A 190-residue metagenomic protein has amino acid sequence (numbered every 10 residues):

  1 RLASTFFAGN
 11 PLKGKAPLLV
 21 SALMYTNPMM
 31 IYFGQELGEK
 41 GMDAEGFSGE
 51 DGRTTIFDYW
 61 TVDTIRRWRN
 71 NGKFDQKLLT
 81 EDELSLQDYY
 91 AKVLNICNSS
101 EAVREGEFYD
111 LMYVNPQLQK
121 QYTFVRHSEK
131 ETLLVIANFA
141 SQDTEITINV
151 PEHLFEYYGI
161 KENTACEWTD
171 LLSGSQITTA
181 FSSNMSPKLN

Functional and structural regions predicted by a protein language model:
R1: Secreted, luminal/periplasmic, and some membrane-associated catalytic domains that remodel anionic oxygen-ester
S4-C166: Loop/helix patches that line or flank the sugar-binding groove of alpha-linked glycan CAZymes
L134, I177-T178: Structural signature of nuclease core domains in nucleic-acid processing machines
D143, S175-I177: Flexible, glycine-rich phosphate/dinucleotide-binding loops and adjacent beta-alpha linkers at cofactor/substrate
E167-S175: GAF sensory/regulatory domain recognition with acknowledged cross-activation on helical regulatory dimers
T178-N190: C-terminal beta-strand-rich structural cap/linker in extracellular carbohydrate-active enzymes
